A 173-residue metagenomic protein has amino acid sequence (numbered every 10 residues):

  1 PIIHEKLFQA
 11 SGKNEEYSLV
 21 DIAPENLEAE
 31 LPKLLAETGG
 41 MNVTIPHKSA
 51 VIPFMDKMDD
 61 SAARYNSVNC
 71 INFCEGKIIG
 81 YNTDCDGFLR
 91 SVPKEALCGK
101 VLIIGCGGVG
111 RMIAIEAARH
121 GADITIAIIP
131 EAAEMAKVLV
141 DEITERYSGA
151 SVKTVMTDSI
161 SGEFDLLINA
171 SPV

Functional and structural regions predicted by a protein language model:
P1-E95: Phosphate/diphosphate ligand-binding glycine-rich loop within oxidoreductases
I2-F8, G108, M112-I113, L139: Short, solvent-exposed amphipathic alpha-helices that sit in or adjacent to ligand/effector-binding or catalytic
E16, K100, A122-T125, S151: Residues at the starts of beta-strands that form the adenosine-phosphate
A50-V51, M112, M135: Phosphate- and divalent-cation-binding pockets in alpha/beta enzyme and binding domains that engage nucleotide-derived
N82-C85, V92-P93, G99-R119, I128-P130: Glycine-rich adenosine-cofactor-binding loop
H120-R146: NAD(P)-binding Rossmann-fold cofactor-contacting core
D141, Y147-V173: Rossmann-like adenosine-cofactor binding region
